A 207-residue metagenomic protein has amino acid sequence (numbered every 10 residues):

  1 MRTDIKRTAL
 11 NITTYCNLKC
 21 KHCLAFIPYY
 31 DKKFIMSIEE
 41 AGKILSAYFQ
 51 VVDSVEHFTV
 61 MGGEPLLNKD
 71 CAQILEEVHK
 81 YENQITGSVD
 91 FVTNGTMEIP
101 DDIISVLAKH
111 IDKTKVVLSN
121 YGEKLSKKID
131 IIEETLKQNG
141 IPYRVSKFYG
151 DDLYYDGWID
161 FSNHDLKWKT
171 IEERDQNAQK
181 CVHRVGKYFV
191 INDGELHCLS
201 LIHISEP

Functional and structural regions predicted by a protein language model:
M1-T93, E98-D102: Conserved alpha-helical substructure of the radical SAM core
P65-L66, T96-E98, V116-S126: Conserved radical SAM core fold
N83, L107-I111: Short, conserved loop/helix-junction motifs that constitute active-site signature segments in enzyme catalytic cores
D112-K124, R144-Y149: Non-cysteine beta-strand/loop elements that form the S-adenosyl-L-methionine
I132-R144: Basic phosphate/pyrophosphate-binding loop/patch that engages nucleotide-derived ligands
H164-H183: Short, basic/aromatic recognition patches
E195-H197: Hydrophobic "anchor" residues
I202-P207: Conserved small/polar residues in nucleotide/adenosyl-binding loops
